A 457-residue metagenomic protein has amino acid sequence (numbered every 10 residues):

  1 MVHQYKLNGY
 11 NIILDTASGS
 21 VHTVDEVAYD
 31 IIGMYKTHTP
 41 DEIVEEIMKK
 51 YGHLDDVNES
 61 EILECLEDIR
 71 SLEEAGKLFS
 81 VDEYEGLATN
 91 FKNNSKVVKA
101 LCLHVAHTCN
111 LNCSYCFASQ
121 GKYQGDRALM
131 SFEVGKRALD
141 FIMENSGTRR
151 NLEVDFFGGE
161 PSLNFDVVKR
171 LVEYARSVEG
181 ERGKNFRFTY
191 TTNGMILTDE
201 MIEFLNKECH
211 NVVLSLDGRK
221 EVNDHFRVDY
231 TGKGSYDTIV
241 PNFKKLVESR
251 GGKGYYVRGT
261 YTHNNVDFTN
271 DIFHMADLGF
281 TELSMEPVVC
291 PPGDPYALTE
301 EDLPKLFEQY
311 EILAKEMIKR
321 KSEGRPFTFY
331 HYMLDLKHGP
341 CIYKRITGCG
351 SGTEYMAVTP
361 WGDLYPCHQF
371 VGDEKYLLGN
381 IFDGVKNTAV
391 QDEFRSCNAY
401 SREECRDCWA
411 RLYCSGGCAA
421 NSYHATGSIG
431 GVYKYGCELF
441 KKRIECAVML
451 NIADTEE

Functional and structural regions predicted by a protein language model:
M1-Y35: Acidic, low-complexity/disordered tracts enriched in E/D and polar residues
H38-G52: Short acidic, hydrophobic short linear motifs in intrinsically disordered regions
D56-L72, G76-E203, K207-E208: Conserved alpha-helical substructure of the radical SAM core
G135, L139-D155, N164-V288: Radical SAM/AdoMet-radical enzyme domain recognition
L139-F157, F394-S396, G431-E457: Short Fe-S-cluster ligation motifs
H225-D237, K244, E248-G352, L377: Radical SAM enzyme [4Fe-4S]-AdoMet core and its adjacent flexible, acidic and glycine-rich loops/tails across
P304-H338, H368-S415: C-terminal accessory region of radical SAM enzymes
R395-C446: Cysteine-cluster motifs in flexible loop/terminal segments that predominantly coordinate metals
